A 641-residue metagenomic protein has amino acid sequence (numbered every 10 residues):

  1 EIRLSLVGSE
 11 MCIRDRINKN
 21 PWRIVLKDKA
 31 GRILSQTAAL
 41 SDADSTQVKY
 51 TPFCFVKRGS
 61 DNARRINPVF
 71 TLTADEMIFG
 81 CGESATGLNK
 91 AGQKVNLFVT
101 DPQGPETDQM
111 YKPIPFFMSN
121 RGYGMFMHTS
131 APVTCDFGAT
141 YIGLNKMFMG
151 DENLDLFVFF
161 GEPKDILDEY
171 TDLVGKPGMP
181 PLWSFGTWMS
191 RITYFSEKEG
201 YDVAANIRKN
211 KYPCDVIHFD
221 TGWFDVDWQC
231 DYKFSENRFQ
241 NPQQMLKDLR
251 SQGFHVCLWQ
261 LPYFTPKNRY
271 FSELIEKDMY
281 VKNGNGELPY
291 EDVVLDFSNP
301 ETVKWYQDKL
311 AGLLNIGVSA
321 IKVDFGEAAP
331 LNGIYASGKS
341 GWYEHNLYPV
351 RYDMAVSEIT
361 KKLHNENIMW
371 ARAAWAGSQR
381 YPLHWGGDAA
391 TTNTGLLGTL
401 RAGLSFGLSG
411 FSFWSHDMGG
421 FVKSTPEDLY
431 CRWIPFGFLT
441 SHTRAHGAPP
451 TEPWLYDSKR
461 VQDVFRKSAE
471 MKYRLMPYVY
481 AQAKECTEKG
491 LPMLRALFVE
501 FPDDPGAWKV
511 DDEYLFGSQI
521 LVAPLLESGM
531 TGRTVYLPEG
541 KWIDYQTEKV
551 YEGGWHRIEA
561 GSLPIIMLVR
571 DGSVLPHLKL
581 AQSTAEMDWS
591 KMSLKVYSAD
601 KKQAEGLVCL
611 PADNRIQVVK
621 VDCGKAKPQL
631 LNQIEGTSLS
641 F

Functional and structural regions predicted by a protein language model:
E1-G8: Single conserved hydrophobic/aromatic residue that forms the stacking wall/gate of nucleotide- or nucleobase-binding
S9-E10, R14-P181, R191-I192, E197 (+3 more regions): Catalytic and substrate-binding clefts that recognize carbohydrates or anionic sugar/phosphate headgroups
W22, K112-F116, R121-Y123, L154 (+8 more regions): Residue-level detector of short, conserved catalytic/binding motifs and their immediate flanks
K27-K29, Q36-T37, A43-V69, P213-F465 (+1 more regions): Aromatic- and carboxylate-enriched substrate-binding clefts and catalytic-loop regions of carbohydrate-active enzymes
V95-G104, Q109-I114, T171-D172, G200-A205 (+6 more regions): Short alpha-helical segments and helix-capping/turn motifs at coil-helix boundaries
K176-S190, V281-V294: N-terminal small/glycine-rich loop or linker at the start of catalytic domains across soluble metabolic enzymes
S357-I359, E366-N367, A374-H384, G398 (+3 more regions): Catalytic core of carbohydrate-active enzymes
